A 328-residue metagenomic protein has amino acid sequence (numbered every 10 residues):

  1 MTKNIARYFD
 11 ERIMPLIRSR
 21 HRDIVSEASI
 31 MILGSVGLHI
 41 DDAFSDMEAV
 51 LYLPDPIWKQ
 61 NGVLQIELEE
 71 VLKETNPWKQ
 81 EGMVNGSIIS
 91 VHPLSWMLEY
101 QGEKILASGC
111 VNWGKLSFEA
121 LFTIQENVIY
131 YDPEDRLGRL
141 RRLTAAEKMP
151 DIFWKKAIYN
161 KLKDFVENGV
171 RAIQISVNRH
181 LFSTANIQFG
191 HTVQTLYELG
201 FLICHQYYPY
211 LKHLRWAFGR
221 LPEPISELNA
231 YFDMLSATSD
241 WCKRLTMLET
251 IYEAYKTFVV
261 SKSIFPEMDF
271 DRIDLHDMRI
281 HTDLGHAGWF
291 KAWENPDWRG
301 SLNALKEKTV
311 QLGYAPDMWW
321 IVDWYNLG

Functional and structural regions predicted by a protein language model:
M1-I24, V36-F44, V50-W113, P296-L312: Metal-dependent nucleotidyltransferase catalytic core
T2, A6, N61, C110 (+7 more regions): Intrinsic-disorder-associated interaction segments
I5, L68-R179, W324-G328: Conserved NTP/Mg2+-binding pocket subregion across the NTase superfamily
D135-Y314, W319-G328: Conserved nucleotidyltransferase catalytic core and NTase-mimicking acidic/glycine-rich helix/loop elements in nucleic
